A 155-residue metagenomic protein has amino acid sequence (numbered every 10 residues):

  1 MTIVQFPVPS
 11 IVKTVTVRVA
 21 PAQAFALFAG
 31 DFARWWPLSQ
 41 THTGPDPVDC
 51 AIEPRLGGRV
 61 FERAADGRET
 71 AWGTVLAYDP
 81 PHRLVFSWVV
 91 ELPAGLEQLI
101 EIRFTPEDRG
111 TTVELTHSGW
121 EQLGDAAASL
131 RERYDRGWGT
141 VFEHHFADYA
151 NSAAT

Functional and structural regions predicted by a protein language model:
M1-P47: Hydrophobic ligand-binding cavity/cleft-lining segments
V12-K13, P47, L99-I100, S129-R133: Alpha-helical scaffold segments that form or flank carboxylate-/histidine-based iron centers
T14-R18, E53, R103: Generic structural detector for well-ordered beta-strands
V15, L115-S118: Short, hydrophobic/aromatic-enriched beta-strand segments in well-ordered soluble domains
A24-F28, V60, V75, L84-F86 (+3 more regions): Hydrophobic pocket/interface hotspot
W36, A51, F61-R109, S118-E121: Hydrophobic-ligand binding "helix-grip"
G119-T155: A conserved amphipathic terminal alpha-helix motif
